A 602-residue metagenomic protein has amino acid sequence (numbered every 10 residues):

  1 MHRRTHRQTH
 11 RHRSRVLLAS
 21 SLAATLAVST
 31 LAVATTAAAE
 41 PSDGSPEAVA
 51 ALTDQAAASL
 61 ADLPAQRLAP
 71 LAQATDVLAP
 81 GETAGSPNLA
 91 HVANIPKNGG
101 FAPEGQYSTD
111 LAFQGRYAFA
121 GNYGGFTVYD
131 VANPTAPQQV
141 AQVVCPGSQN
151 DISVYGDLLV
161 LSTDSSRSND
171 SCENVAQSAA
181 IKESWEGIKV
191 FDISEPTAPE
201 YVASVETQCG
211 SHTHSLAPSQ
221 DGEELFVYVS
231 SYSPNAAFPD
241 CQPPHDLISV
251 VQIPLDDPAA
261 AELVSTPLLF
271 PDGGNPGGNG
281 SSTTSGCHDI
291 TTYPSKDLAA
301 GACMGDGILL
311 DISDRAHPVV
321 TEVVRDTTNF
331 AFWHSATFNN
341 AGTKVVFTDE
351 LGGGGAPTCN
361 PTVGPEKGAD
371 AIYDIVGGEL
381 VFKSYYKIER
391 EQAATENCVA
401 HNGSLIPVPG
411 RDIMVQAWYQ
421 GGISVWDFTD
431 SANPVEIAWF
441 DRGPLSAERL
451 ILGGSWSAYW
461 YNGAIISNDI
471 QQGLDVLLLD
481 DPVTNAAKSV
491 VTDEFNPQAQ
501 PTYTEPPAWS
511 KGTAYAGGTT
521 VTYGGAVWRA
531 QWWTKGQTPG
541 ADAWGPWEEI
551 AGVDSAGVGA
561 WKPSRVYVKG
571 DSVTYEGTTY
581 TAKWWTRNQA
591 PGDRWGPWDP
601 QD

Functional and structural regions predicted by a protein language model:
M1-R13: N-terminal secretory signal peptides that target proteins for export/translocation
H2-R4, S20-L22, S29-L31, E40-E505: Feature marking well-ordered beta-strand scaffolds used for ligand recognition
R15-A19: Sec-dependent signal peptide recognition, specifically the positively charged N-region followed immediately by
S21-A24, I413, I465, N485 (+4 more regions): A residue-level detector for conformationally permissive "hinge/kink" positions
P501-D602: Tryptophan-rich substrate-binding surfaces of secreted polymer-degrading and adhesive proteins
